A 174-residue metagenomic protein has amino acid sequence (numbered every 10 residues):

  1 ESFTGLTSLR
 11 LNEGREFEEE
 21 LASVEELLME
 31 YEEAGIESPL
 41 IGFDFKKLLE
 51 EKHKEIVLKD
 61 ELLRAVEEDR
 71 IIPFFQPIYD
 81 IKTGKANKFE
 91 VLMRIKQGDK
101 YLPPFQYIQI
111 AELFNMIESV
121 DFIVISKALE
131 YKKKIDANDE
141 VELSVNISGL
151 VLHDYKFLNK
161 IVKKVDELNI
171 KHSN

Functional and structural regions predicted by a protein language model:
E1-F3: Conserved helix-loop-beta segment at the catalytic/binding core of cyclic-nucleotide signaling proteins
T7-N12, E30-V57, F74, E140-I147: Flexible, glycine/charge-rich interdomain/linker segments that couple and regulate nucleotide signaling catalytic cores
S8-R10, G14, E18-L21, K85-K88 (+1 more regions): Catalytic core of bacterial c-di-GMP phosphodiesterases, primarily the EAL and HD-GYP domains, capturing alpha-helical
L9-I36, I56-K59, F105, L158 (+1 more regions): Catalytic-core segments of nucleotide cyclases and related cyclic-nucleotide turnover enzymes
E20-F45, D60-I72, K132: Catalytic/regulatory signature loops of cyclic-dinucleotide turnover enzymes and related class III nucleotidyl cyclases
A34-G35, R64, E68, D80 (+2 more regions): Nucleotide second-messenger and two-component phosphorelay signaling modules
D44-I110, N146: Active-site core of bacterial EAL-family cyclic-dinucleotide phosphodiesterase domains
L48, N115-M116: Catalytic-site/binding-pocket detector for metal-dependent nucleotidyl cyclases and the c-di-GMP signaling machinery
